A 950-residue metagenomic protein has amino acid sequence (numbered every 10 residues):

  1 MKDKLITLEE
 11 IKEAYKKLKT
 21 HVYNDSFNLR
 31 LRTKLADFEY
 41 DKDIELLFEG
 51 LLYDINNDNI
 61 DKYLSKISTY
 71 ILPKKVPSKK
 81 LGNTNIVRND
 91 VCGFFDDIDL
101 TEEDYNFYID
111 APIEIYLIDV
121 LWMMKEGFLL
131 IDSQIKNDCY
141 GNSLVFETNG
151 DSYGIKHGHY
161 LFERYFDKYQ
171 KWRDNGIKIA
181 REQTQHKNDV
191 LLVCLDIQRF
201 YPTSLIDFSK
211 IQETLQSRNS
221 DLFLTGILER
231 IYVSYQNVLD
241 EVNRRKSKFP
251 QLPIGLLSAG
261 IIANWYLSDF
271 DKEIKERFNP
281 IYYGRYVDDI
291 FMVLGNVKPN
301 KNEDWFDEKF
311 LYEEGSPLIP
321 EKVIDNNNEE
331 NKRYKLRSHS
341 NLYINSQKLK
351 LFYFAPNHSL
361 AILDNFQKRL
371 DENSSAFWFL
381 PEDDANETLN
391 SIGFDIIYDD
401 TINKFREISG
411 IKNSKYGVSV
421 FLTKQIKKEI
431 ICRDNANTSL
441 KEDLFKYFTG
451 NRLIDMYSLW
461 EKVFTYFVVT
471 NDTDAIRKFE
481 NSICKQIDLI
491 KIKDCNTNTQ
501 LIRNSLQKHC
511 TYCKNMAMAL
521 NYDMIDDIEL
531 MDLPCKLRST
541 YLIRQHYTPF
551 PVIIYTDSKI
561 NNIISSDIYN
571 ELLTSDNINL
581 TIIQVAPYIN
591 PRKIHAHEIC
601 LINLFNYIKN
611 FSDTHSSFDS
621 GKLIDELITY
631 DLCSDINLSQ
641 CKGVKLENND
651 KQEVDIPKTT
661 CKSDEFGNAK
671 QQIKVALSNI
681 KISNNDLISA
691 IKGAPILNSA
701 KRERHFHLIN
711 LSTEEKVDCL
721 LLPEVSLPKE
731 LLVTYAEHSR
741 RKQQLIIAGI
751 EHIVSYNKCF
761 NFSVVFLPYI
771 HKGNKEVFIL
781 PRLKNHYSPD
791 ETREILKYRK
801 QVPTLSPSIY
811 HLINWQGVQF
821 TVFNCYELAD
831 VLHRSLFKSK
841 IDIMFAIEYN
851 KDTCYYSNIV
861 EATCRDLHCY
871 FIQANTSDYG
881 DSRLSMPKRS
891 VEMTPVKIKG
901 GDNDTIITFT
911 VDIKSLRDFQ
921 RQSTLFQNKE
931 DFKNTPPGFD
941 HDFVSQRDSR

Functional and structural regions predicted by a protein language model:
M1-F223, F448-G450, K491-N498: Conserved two-metal-ion catalytic palm core of "right-hand" nucleic acid polymerases, unifying RNA-dependent RNA
S26-I44, F618, D625, L632-C719 (+1 more regions): N-terminal, active-site-proximal structural segment of metallo-dependent hydrolase catalytic domains
I177-V287, F291-W305, Y343, L351 (+2 more regions): Conserved polymerase palm-domain catalytic core
V297-K446: C-terminal polymerase-core module
L537, Y541-T556, L721, S726-H752 (+2 more regions): CN hydrolase (nitrilase-like) catalytic-core segments centered on the catalytic cysteine and neighboring Lys/Glu
F550-T660, A862-T863, N875-R950: C-terminal beta-strand edge segments of enzyme domains
T629, C633, N637-N668, K758-S839 (+1 more regions): Active-site catalytic loop in hydrolytic enzyme cores
Q672-A694, P781-L783, V818-E827, F845-E848: Active-site-proximal beta-strand elements of phosphoester/diester hydrolases
